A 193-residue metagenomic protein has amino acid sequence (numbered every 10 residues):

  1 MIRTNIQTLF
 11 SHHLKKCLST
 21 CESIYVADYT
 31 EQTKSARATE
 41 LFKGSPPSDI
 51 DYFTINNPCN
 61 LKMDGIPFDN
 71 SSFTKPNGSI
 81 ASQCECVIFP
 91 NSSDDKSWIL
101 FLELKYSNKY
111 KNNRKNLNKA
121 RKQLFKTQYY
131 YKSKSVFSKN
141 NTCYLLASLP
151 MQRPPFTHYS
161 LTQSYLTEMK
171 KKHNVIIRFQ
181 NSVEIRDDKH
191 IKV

Functional and structural regions predicted by a protein language model:
M1-S79: Basic, amphipathic N-terminal segments that precede the first structured/catalytic domain
I2-K16, Y144-V193: Domain-level recognition of nuclease-like catalytic cores that cleave nucleotide substrates
T30-P46, D95, F137-N141, T162-I176: Intrinsically disordered, low-complexity Ser/Thr/Pro/Gly-rich regulatory segments
P76-K96: Histone-fold modules and their flanking histone-like tails across chromatin and transcription assemblies
C86-I88, W98-N108: Conserved catalytic cores of phosphodiester-cleaving nucleases, focusing on short active-site segments
S93-W98, N116-A120: Mid-length scaffold segments of soluble, non-membrane domains
K109-R114, R153-F156: A generic structural signal for short coil/turn motifs at secondary-structure boundaries
N113-P150: Catalytic cores of nucleic-acid endonucleases
